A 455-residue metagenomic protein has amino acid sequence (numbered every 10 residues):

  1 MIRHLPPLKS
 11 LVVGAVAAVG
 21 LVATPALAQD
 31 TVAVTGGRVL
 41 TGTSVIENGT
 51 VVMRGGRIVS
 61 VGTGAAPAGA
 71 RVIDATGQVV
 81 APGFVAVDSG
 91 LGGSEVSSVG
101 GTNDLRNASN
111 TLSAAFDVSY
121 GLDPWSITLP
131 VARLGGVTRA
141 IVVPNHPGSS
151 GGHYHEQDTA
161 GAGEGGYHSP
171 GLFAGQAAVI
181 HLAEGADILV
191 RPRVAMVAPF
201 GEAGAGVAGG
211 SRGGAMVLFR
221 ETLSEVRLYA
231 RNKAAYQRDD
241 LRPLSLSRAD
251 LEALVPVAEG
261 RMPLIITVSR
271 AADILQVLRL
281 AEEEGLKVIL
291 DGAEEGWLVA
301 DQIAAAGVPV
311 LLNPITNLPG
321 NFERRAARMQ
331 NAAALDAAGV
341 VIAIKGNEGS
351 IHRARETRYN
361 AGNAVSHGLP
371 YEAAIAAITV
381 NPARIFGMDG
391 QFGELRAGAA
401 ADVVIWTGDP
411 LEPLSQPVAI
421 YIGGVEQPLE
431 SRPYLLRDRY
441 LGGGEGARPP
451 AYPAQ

Functional and structural regions predicted by a protein language model:
M1-L8: N-terminal secretory signal peptides that target proteins for export/translocation
S10-A23: Bacterial N-terminal signal peptides
T24-A28: Sec/Tat signal peptide C-region and signal peptidase I cleavage site
V32-V34, A66-Y120, L134, T138: Replace "His-x-His-based motif
G37, G49, R396-Y440: C-terminal cap of metal-dependent C-N hydrolases
V39, T43-A81, S98: Histidine-rich, glycine-flanked metal-binding segment
V96-S97, N103-F116, P263, A304 (+2 more regions): His/Asp/Glu-enriched, well-ordered alpha-helical/loop segment that forms or immediately abuts the divalent-metal
T128, R133-V288, Q416, A451-A454: Polyanionic/metal-chelating signatures
